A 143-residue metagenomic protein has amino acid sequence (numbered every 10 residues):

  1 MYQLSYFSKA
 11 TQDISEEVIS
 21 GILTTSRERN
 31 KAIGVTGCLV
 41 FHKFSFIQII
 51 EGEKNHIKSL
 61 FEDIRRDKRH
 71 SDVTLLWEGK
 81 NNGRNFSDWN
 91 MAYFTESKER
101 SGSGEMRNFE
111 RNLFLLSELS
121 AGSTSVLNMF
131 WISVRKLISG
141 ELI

Functional and structural regions predicted by a protein language model:
M1-I143: Charge-rich, low-complexity N-terminal segments
